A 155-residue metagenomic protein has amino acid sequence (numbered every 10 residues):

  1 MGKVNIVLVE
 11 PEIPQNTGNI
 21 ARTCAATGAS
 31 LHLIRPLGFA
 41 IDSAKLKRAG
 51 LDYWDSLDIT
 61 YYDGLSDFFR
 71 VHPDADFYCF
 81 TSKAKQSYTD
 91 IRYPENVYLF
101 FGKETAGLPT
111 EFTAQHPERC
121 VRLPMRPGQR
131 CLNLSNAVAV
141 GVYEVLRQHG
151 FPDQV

Functional and structural regions predicted by a protein language model:
M1-V155: Post-transcriptional modification and biogenesis factors for structured RNAs of the translation apparatus
